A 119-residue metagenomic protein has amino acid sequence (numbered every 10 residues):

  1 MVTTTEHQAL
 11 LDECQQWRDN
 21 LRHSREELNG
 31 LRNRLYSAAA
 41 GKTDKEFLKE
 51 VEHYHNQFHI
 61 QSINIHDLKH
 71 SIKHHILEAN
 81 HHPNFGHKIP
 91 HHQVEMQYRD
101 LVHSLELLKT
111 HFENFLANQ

Functional and structural regions predicted by a protein language model:
M1-Q119: Charge-rich amphipathic alpha-helical interaction elements
